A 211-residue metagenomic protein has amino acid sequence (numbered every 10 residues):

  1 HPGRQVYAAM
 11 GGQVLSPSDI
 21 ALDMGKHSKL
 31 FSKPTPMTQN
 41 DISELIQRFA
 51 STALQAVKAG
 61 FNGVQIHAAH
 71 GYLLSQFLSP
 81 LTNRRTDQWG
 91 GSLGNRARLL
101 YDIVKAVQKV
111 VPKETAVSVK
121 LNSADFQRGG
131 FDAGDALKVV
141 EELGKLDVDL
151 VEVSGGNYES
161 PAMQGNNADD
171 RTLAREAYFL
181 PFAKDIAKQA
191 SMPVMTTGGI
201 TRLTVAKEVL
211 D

Functional and structural regions predicted by a protein language model:
H1-D211: Flavin-dependent oxidoreductase catalytic cores
